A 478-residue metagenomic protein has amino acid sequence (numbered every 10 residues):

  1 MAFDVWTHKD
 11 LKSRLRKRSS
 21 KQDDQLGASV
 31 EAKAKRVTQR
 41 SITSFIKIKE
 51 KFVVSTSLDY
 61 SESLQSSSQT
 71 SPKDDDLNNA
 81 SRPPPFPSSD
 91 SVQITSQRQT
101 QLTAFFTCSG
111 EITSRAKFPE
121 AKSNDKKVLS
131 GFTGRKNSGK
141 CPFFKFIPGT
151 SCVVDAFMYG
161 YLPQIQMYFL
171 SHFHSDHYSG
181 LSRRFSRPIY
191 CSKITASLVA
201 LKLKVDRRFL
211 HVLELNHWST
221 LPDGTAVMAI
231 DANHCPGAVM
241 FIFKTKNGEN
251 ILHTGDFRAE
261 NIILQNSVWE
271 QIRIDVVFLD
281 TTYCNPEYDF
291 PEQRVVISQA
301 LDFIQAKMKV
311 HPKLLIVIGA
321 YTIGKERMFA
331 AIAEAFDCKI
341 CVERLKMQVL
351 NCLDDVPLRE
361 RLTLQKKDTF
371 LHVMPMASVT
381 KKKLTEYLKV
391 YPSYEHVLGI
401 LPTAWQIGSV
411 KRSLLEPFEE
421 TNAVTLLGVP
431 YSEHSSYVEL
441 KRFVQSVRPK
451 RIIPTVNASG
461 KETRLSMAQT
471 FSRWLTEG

Functional and structural regions predicted by a protein language model:
M1-G160, Q164-L170, R184-N250, T254-G478: Acidic/His-rich, metal-assisted hydrolase cores and their charged scaffolds
F173: Catalytic glutamate of the conserved HExxH
